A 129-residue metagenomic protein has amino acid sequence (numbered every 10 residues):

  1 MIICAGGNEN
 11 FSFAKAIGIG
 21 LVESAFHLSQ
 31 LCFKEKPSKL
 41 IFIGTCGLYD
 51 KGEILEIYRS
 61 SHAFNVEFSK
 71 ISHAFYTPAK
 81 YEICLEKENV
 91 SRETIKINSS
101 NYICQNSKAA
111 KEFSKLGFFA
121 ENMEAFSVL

Functional and structural regions predicted by a protein language model:
M1-I2: Extreme N-terminal starter segment of soluble prokaryotic enzymes
G7-L129: Glycine-rich phosphate- or other oxyanion-binding loops that anchor nucleotides, phosphorylated ligands
